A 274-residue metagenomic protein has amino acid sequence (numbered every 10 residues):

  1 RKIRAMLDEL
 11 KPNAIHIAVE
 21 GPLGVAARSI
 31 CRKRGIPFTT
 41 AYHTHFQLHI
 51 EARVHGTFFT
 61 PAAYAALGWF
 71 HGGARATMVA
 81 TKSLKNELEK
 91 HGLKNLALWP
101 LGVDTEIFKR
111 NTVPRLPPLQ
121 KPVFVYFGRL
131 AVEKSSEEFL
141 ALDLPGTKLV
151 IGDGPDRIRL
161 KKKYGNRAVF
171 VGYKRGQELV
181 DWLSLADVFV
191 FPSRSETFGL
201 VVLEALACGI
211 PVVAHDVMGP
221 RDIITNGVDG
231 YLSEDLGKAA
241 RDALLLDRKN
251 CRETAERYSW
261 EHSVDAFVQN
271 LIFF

Functional and structural regions predicted by a protein language model:
L7, H71, Y173-K174, D181-A186 (+1 more regions): Short alpha-helical donor nucleotide-sugar binding micro-motif in glycosyltransferases
E20, R194: Aromatic "clamp/platform" in nucleotide-sugar-dependent glycosyltransferases that forms part of the donor/acceptor
P37-T39, L48-W69: Nucleotide-sugar donor phosphate/pyrophosphate-binding loop at the beta->alpha transition of glycosyltransferases
S83, G102: Carbohydrate-associated surface elements
R115-L149: Conserved donor-binding/catalytic core segment of Leloir-type glycosyltransferases
I158-Q177: Nucleotide-activated donor-binding/catalytic signature segment of Leloir-type glycosyltransferases, i.e., the conserved
V202, A207, P211-A214: Short hydrophobic beta-strand element within catalytic cores of glycosyltransferases and related nucleotide-activated
L244-F273: A charged, aromatic-enriched C-terminal amphipathic alpha-helix characteristic of glycosyltransferases across folds
